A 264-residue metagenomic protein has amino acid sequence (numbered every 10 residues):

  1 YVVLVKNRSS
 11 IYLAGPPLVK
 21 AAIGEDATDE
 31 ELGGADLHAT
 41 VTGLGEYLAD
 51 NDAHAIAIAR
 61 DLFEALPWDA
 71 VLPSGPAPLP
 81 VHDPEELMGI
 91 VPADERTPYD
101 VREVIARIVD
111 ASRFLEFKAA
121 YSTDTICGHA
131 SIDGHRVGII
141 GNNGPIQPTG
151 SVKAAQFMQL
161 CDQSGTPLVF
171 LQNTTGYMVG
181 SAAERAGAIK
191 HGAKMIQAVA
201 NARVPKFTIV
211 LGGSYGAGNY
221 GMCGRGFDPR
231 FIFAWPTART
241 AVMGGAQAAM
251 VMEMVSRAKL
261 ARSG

Functional and structural regions predicted by a protein language model:
Y1-G264: Ligand-binding clefts of soluble mixed alpha/beta catalytic domains
